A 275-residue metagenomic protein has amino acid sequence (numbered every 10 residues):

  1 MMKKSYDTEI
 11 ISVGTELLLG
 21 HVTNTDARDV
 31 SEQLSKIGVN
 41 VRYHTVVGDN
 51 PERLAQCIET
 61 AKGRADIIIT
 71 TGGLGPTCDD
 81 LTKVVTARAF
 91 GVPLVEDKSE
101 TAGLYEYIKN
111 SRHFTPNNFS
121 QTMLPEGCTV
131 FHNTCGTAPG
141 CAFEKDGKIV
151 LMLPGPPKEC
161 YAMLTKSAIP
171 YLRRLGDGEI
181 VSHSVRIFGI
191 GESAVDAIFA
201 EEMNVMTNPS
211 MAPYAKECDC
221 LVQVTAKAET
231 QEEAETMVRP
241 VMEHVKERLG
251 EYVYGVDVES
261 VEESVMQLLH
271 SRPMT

Functional and structural regions predicted by a protein language model:
M2-T45, E232-T236: Glycine-rich phosphate/diphosphate-binding loop of Rossmann-like nucleotide-binding domains
T8-I10, V150, M274-T275: Conserved hydrophobic helix-helix packing surfaces used for dimerization/oligomerization
V13-T15, T70-C78, P154, A228: Glycine-rich beta-strand-to-loop/alpha-helix junction loops that act as flexible
Y43-R53: Short beta->alpha junction loops
R53-Q56, G63, D80-L175: Proline/glycine-rich low-complexity loops and linkers
E144-C218, Q223-T225, E233-V238: Accessory alpha-helical/coil subdomains and C-terminal extensions that flank or cap enzyme catalytic cores
T236-E247: Short amphipathic alpha-helices in soluble, non-transmembrane regions that often serve as interface/regulatory elements
V245-T275: Short alpha-helical segments enriched in small residues
